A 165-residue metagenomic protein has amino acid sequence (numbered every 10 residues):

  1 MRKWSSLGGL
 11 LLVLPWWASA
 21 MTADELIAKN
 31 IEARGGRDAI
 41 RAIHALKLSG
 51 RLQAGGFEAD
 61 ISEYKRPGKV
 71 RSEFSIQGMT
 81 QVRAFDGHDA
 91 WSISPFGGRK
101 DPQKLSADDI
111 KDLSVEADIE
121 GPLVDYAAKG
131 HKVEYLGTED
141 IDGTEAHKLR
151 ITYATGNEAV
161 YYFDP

Functional and structural regions predicted by a protein language model:
M1-G8: Bacterial N-terminal signal peptides that target proteins for export
S5, R37-A45, T144-E145, D164-P165: Short, surface-exposed loop and linker segments with low hydrophobicity and enrichment for Pro/Ser/Thr
G8-W16: Bacterial N-terminal signal peptides
M21-G98, A128-D140: N-terminal mature ectodomain segment of secretory-pathway/periplasmic proteins
M79, D142-P165: Gly/Pro-enriched, hydrophobic low-complexity segments that function as extracytoplasmic propeptides/linkers
Q81-D86, P102-L105, A159-Y161: A short, polar/proline- and glycine-enriched secondary-structure boundary/capping micro-motif
W91-P122: Acidic/charged, solvent-exposed loop-and-adjacent secondary-structure segments enriched in E/D, K/R, S/T, and G/P
L113-R150: Short, conserved active-site entrance elements at the starts or edges of catalytic domains
